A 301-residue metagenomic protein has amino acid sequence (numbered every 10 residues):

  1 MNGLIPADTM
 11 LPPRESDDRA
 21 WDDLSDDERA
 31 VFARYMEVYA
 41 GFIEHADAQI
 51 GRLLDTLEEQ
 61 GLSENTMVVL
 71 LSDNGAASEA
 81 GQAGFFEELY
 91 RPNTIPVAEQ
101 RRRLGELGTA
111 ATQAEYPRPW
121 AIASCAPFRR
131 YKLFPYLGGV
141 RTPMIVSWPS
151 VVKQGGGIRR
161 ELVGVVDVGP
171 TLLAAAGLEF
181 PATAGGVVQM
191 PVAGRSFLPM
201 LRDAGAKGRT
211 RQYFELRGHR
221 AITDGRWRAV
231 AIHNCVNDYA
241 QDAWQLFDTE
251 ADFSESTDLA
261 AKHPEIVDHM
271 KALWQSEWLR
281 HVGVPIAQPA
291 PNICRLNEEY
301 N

Functional and structural regions predicted by a protein language model:
M1-L24, S78-T142, N297: Core domains of carbohydrate- and sulfate-ester-processing enzymes
M10-L11, L54, S78-R91, G155 (+3 more regions): Short, solvent-exposed loop/turn and secondary-structure capping segments
M10-R34, F42, G51, V168 (+7 more regions): Long, internal low-complexity/basic segments
E28, F32-Y39, H45-A48, R52-D55 (+4 more regions): Active-site and adjacent substrate-binding regions of carbohydrate-active enzymes
I43-A46, I50-L53, L57, T66-G75 (+3 more regions): Beta-strand elements within well-structured catalytic alpha/beta cores of enzymes that handle phosphate/sulfate esters
A48-E59, A121-Y131: Flexible, glycine/threonine-enriched loop-and-boundary segments that flank and lead into catalytic domains of large
G75-A83, D203-R209: Secretory-pathway/luminal and periplasmic proteins that interact with or process carbohydrate-rich
A110-V140, V151-E161, V165-E250, R280-H281 (+1 more regions): C-terminal cap/loop subdomain of S1 sulfatases and analogous C-terminal strand-loop tails that border
